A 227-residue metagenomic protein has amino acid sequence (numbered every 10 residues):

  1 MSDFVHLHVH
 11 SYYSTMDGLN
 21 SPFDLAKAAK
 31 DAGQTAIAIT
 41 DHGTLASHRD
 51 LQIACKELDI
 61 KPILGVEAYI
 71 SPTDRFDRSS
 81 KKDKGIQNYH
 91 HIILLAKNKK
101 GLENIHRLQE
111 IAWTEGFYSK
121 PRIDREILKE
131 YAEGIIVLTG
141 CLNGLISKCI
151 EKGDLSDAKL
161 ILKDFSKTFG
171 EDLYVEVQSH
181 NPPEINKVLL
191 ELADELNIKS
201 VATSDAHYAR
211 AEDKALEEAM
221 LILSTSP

Functional and structural regions predicted by a protein language model:
M1-P227: Phosphodiester-processing cores and adjacent nucleic acid-binding clamps
